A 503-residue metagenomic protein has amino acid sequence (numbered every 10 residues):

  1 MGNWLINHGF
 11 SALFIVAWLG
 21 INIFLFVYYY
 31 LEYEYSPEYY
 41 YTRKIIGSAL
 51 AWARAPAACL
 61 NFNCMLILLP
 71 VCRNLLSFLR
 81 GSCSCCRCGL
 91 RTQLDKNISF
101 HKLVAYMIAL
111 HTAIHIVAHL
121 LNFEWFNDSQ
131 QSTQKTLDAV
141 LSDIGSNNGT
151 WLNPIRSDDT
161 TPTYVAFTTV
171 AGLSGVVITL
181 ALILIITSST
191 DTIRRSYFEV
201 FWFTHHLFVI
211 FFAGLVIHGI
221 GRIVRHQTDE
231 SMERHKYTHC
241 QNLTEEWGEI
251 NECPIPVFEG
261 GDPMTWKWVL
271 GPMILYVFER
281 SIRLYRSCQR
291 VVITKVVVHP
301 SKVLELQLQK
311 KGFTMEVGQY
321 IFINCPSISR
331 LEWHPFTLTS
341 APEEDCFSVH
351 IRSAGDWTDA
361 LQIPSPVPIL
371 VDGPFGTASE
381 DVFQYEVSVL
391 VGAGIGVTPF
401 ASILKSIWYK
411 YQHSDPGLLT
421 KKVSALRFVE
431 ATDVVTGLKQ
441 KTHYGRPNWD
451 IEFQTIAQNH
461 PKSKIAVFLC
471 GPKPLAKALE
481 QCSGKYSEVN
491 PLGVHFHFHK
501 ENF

Functional and structural regions predicted by a protein language model:
M1, V292-K311, L426-H443: Non-transmembrane, juxtamembrane loop and terminal tail segments of multi-pass eukaryotic membrane proteins
M1-Y285: Membrane-embedded alpha-helical bundles of multi-pass integral membrane proteins
T92-D95, W202-F208, S231-N242, S287-E305 (+2 more regions): Cytosolic juxtamembrane regulatory segments of membrane proteins
I98-N122, V209, A393-A425: Classical protein tyrosine phosphatase
Y106, A113, H119, I193 (+9 more regions): Eukaryotic short linear interaction motifs
V216, D229-F258, V277, L331 (+5 more regions): Reductase modules of NAD(P)H-dependent flavoproteins
R290-P368: Ferredoxin-reductase
